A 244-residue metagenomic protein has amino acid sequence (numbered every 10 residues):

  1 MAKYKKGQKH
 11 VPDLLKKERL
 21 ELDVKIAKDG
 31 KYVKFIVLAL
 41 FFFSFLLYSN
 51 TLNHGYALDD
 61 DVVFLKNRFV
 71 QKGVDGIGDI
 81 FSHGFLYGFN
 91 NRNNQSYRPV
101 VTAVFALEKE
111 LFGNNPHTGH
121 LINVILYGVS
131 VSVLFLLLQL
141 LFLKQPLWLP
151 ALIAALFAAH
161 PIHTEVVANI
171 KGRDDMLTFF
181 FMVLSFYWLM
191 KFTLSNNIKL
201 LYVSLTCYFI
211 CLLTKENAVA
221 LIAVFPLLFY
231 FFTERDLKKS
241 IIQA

Functional and structural regions predicted by a protein language model:
A2-A244: Polytopic membrane enzymes that build or remodel cell-surface glycoconjugates and lipids
